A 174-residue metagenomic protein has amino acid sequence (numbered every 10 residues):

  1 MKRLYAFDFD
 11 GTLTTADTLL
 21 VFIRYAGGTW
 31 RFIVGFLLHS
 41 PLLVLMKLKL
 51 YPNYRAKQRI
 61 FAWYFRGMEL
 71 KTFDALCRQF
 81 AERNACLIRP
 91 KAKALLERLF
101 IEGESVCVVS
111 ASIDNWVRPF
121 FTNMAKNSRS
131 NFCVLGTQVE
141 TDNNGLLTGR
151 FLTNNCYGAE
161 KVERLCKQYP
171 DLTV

Functional and structural regions predicted by a protein language model:
M1-K49: Active-site neighborhood of HAD-like aspartate-dependent phosphohydrolases
M1-L4, A75, E82-V174: C-terminal cap/substrate-recognition subdomain and adjoining C-terminal extension of metal-dependent phosphatase-like
D10, L48-K49, F61-F65, N84 (+2 more regions): A general boundary/transition motif marking the beginning of the first structured unit of a protein
D17-V21, V34-L38, M68-F73, P90-A94 (+1 more regions): Short amphipathic alpha-helical segments, especially helix-boundary/capping motifs
I23-F32, M46-R59, P90-F100: Short, charge-rich amphipathic segments
P41-L70, C133-V139: Short, compositionally biased "basic patch" segments
A56-K91: Metal-dependent phosphoesterase signature
